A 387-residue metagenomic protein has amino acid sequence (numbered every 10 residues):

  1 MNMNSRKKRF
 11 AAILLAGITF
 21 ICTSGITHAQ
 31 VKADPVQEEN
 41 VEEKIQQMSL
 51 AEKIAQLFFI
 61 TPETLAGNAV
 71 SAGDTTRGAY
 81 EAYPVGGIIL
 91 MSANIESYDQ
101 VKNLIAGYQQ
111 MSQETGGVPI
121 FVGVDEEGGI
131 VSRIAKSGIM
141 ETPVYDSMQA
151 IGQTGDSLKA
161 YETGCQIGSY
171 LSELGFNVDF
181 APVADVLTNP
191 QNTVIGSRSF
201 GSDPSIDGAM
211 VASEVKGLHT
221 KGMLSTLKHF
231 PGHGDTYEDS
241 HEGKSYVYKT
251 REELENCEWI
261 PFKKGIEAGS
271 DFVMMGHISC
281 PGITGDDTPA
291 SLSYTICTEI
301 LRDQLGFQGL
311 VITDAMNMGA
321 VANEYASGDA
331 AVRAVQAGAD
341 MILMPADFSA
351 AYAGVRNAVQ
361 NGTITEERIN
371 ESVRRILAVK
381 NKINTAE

Functional and structural regions predicted by a protein language model:
K8-I18, T23: Sec-dependent N-terminal signal peptides
C22-V36: Sec-dependent signal peptide cleavage junction
D34-A72, E127, E214, D314: Boundary/entry segment of secreted carbohydrate-active catalytic domains
Q56, P84-G86, G116-I120, F176-N177 (+5 more regions): Short, well-ordered coil/turn segments that N-cap beta-strands
E63-L65, A69, G78-D207, H229 (+4 more regions): Enzymes and membrane/adaptor proteins characterized by extended Gly/Ser/Thr/Asp/Glu-rich, aromatic-dotted
M210-L227, P231, E253, C257-S270: Phosphate/pyrophosphate-binding betaalpha-module
Q360-E387: Mid-to-C-terminal alpha-helical segments outside catalytic/metal-binding sites
